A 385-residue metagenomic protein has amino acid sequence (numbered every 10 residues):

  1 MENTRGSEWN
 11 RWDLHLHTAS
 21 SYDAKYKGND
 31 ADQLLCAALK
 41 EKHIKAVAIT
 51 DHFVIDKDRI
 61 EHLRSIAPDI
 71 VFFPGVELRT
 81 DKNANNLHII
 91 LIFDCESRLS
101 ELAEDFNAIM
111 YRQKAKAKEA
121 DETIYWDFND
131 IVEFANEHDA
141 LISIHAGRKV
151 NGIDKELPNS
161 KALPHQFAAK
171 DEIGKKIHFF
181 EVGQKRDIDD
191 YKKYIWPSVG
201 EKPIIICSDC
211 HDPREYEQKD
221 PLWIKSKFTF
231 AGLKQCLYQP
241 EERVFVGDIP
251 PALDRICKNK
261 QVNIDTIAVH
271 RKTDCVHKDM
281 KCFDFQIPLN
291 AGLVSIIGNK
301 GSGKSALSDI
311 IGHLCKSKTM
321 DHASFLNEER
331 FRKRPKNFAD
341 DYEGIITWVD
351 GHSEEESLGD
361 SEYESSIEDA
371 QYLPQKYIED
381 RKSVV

Functional and structural regions predicted by a protein language model:
M1-A37, E41-H43, D56-S100, H138 (+1 more regions): Charged catalytic cores and adjacent phosphate/nucleic-acid-binding surfaces used for phosphate/nucleic-acid chemistry
K45-V54: Active-site beta-strand/loop signature of hydrolases that rely on acidic residues for catalysis
A48, L293-N327: Phosphate-binding glycine-rich loops of NTP-binding sites
L87, F93-A135: Binuclear metal-dependent hydrolase catalytic cores centered on His/Asp/Glu-rich metal-binding motifs
A120-A162: Hydrophobic, aromatic-enriched interface-forming segments
C315-G359: Flexible phosphate/Mg2+-sensing switch loops adjacent to catalytic phosphate-binding sites
V384: Conserved small/polar residues in nucleotide/adenosyl-binding loops
